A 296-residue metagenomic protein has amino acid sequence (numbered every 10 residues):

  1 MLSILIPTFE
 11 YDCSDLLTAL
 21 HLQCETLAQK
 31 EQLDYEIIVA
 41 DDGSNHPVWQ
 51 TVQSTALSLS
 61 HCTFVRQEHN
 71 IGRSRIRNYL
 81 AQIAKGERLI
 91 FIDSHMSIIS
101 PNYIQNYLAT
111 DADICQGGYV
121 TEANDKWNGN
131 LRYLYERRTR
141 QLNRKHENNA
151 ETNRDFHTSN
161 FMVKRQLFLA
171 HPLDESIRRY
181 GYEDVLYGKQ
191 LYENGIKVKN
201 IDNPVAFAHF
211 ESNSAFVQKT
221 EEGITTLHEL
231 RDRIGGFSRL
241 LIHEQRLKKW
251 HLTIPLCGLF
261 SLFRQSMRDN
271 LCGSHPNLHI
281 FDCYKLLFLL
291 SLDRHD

Functional and structural regions predicted by a protein language model:
L20-R66: Acidic donor-binding segment of Leloir-type glycosyltransferases
Q67-A84: Glycine-rich, basic loop-to-helix element that forms the pyrophosphate-binding segment of sugar-nucleotide handling
L89: Short aromatic/hydrophobic "clamp" motif used to bind/position activated sugar donors
P101-N130: Conserved donor NDP-sugar-binding/catalytic core segment of glycosyltransferases
N143-V163: A recurrent flexible, glycine/aromatic-enriched loop bordering the glycosyltransferase active site that acts as
R179-Y187: Acidic donor-binding loop at a coil-to-helix junction in glycosyltransferase catalytic cores that engages
N194-R231: Active-site donor/metal-binding and catalytic loop motifs of nucleotide-sugar-dependent glycosylation enzymes
E222-T225, L240-D296: Non-catalytic, C-terminal membrane-associated alpha-helical segments of glycosyltransferases
